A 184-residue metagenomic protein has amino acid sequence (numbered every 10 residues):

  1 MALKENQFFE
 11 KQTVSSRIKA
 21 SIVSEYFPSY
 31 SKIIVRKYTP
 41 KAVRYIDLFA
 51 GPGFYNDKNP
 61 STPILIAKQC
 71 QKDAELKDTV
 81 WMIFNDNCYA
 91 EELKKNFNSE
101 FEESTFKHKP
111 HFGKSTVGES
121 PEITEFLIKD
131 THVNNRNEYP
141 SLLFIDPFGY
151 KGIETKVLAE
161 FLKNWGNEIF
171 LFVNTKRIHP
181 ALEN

Functional and structural regions predicted by a protein language model:
K4-Q12: Glycine- and acidic
F9, E25-I128: SAM cofactor-binding core of SAM-dependent methyltransferases, primarily the Rossmann-like beta-alpha-beta module
T13-P28: Conserved SAM-binding loop and adjacent beta-strand
V14, V133-S141, F148-N184: Class I S-adenosyl-L-methionine
R17, N56, E91, K151-G152: Loop/helix-junction capping segments adjacent to catalytic residues or to phosphate/diphosphate-binding pockets
I34, V43, I145-D146, E154: Gly/lys/ser-thr-rich phosphate-binding loops in alpha/beta enzymes that coordinate phosphoanhydride or phosphate groups
I83-N85, S141-D146: Acidic beta-strand-to-loop metal/phosphate-binding motif
